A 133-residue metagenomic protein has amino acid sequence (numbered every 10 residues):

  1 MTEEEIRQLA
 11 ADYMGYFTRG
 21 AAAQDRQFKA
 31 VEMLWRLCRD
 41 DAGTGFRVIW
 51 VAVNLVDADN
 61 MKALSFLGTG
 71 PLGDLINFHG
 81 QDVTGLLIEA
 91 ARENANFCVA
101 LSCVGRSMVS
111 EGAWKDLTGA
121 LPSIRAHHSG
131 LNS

Functional and structural regions predicted by a protein language model:
M1-T118: Alpha-helical solenoid scaffolds in large eukaryotic transport, assembly, and signaling factors
G112-S133: Short, charged, intrinsically disordered terminal tails
